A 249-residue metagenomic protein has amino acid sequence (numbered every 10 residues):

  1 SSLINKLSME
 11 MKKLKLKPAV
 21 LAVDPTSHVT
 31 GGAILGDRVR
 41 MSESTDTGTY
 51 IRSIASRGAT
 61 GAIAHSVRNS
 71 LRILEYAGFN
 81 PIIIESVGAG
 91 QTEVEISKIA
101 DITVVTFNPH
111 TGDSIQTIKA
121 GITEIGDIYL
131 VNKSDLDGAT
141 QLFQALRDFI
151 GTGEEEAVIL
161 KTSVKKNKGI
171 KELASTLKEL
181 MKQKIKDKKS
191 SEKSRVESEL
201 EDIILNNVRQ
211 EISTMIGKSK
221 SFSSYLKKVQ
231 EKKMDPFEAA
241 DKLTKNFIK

Functional and structural regions predicted by a protein language model:
S1, N5, G61-R68, T140 (+6 more regions): Electropositive phosphate-/nucleotide-binding environments in soluble metabolic enzymes
S2, K6-T92, I99-V105, H110-S114: Nucleotide-state-sensitive switch-loop elements of NTP-binding domains
D24, E85, I122, N132 (+2 more regions): Residue-level signature of catalytic and energy-coupling elements of molecular machines, predominantly ATP/GTP-dependent
I34, S70, E95, I99 (+4 more regions): Alpha-helical scaffold elements adjacent to nucleotide-binding pockets in ATP/GTP-utilizing enzyme cores
P109-D137: Flexible active-site lid/hinge loop adjacent to a nucleotide/diphosphate and Mg2+-phosphate binding pocket
I128, K133-K186: Canonical P-loop GTPase G-domain recognition
K161, E172-I248: Long, well-ordered amphipathic alpha-helical subdomains in the mid-to-C-terminal portions of large enzyme subunits
